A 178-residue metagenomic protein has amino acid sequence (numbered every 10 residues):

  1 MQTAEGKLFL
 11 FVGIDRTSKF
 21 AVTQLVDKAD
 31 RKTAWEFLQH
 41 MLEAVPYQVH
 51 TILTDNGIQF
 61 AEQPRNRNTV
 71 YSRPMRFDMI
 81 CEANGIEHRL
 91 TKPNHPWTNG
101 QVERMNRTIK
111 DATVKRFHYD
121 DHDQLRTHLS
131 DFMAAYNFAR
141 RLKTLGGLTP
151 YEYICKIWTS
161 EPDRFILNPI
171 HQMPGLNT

Functional and structural regions predicted by a protein language model:
M1-L10, S18-S130, A134: RNase H-like DDE/DDD metal-dependent nuclease/strand-transfer catalytic core used by mobile genetic elements
N84-I86, R107-T178: C-terminal domain-tail junction helix/linker
